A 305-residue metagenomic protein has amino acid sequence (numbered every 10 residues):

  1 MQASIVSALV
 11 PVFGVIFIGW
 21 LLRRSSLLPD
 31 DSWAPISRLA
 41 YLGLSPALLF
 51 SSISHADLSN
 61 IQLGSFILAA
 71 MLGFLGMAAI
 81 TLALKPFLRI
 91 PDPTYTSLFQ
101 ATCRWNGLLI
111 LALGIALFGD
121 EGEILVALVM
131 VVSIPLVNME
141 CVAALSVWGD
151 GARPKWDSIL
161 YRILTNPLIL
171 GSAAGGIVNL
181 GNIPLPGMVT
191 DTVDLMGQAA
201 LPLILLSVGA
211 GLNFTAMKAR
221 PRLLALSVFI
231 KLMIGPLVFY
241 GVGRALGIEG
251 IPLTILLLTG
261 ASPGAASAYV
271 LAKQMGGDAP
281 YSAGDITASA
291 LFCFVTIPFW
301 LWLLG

Functional and structural regions predicted by a protein language model:
M1-G305: Alpha-helical transmembrane segments of multi-pass small-molecule/ion transporters
